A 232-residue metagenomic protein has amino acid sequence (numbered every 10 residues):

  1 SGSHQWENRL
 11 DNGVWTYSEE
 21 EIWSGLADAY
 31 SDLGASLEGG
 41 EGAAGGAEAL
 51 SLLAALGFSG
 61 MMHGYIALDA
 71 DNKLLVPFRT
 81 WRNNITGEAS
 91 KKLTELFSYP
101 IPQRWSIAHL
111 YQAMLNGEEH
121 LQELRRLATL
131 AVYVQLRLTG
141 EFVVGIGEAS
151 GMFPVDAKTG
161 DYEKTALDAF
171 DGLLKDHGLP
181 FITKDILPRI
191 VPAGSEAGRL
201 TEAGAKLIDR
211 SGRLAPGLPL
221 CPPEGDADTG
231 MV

Functional and structural regions predicted by a protein language model:
S1-G2, F78: Short hydrophobic alpha-helix segments
G2-G13: A short small-residue
G13-T16, S24, Y30-V232: Glycine-rich phosphate-binding/catalytic subdomain of phosphoryl-transfer and nucleotide/sugar-phosphate-processing
